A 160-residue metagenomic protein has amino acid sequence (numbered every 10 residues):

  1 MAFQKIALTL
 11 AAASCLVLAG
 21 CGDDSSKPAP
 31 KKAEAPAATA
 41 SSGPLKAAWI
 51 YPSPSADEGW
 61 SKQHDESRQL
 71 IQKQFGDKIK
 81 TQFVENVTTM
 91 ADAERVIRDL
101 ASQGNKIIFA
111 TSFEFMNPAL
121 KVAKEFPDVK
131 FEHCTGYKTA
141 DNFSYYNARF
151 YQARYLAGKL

Functional and structural regions predicted by a protein language model:
M1-L10: Bacterial N-terminal signal peptides that target proteins for export
V17-G20: C-terminal motif of bacterial Sec signal peptides marking the signal peptidase cleavage site
S26-G43: Low-complexity, Pro/Thr/Ser/Glu-rich flexible segments characteristic of extracytoplasmic/periplasmic regions
A40-S42, K46-S67, I71-F75, Q82-A93 (+1 more regions): Extracytoplasmic "Venus flytrap"
M90-N105: Short, well-structured alpha-helical segments in soluble
G104-S112, E132-C134: Periplasmic-binding protein-like
K124-A148: Flexible loop/hinge segments that line or gate small-molecule binding clefts
N147-L160: Hydrophobic alpha-helical segments within soluble ligand-binding/sensing domains
